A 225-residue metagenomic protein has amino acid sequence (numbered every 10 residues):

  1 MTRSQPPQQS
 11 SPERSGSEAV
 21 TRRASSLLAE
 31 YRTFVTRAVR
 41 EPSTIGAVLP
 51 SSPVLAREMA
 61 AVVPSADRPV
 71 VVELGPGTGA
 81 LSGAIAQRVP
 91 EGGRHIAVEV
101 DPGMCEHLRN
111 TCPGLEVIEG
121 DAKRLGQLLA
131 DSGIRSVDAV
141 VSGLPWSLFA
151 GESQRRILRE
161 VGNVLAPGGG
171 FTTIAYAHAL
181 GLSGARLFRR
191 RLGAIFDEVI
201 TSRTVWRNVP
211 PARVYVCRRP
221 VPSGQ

Functional and structural regions predicted by a protein language model:
F34-S65: Class I SAM-dependent methyltransferase Rossmann-like catalytic core, especially the SAM/SAH-binding loop
D67-G77: Conserved class I S-adenosyl-L-methionine
T78-E91: Conserved SAM-binding loop of SAM-dependent methyltransferases across substrates and taxa, primarily the Class I
D101, D121: Conserved SAM/SAH-binding beta-strand->alpha-helix loop
L108-R109: Conserved SAM-binding loop
R155-P167: A short glycine-rich, Lys/Arg-flanked "PGG" loop and its adjoining helix->strand segment in the class I
L165-A175: Conserved beta-strand signature within the Rossmann-like core of class I S-adenosyl-L-methionine
S183-Q225: Class I S-adenosyl-L-methionine
